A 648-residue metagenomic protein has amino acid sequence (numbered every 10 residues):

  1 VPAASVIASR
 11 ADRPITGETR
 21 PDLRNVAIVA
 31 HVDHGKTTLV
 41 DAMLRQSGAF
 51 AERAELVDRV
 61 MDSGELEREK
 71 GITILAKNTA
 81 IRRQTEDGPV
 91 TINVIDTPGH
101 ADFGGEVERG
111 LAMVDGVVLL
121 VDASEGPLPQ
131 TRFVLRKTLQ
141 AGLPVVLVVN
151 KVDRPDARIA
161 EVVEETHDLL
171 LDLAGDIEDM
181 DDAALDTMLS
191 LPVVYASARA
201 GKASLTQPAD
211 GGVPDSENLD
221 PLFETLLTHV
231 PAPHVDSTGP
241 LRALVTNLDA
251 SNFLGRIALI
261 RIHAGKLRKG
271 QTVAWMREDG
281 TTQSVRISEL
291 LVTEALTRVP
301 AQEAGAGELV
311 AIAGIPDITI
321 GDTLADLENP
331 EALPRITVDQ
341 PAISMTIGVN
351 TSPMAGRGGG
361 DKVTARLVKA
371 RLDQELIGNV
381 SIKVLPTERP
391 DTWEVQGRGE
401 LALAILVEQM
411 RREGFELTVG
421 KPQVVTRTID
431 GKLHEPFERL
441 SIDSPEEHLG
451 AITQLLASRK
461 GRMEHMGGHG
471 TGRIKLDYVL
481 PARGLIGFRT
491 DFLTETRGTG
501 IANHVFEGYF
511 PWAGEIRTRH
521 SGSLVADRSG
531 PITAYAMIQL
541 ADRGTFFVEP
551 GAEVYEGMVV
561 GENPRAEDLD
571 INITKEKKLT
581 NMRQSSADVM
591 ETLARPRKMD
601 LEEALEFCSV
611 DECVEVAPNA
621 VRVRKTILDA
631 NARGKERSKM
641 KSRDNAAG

Functional and structural regions predicted by a protein language model:
V1-T16, R622, L628-G648: Acidic, low-complexity intrinsically disordered tails
P2-V121, E125, E161, E165 (+1 more regions): P-loop NTPase switch module centered on the Walker A-proximal segment
P21-T38, A101, S124-R136, G142-P155 (+10 more regions): Conserved structured catalytic cores and adjacent interaction surfaces of nucleotide-binding/hydrolyzing enzymes
D33, L39, G71, V94-D96 (+18 more regions): Residue-level signature of catalytic and energy-coupling elements of molecular machines, predominantly ATP/GTP-dependent
L56-D58, L173-V193, P233-L244, G280-T293 (+8 more regions): Interdomain boundary/hinge elements
P144, R154-L227: Canonical P-loop GTPase G-domain recognition
R242-M345, A355-G359, K369, T392 (+4 more regions): Conserved nucleotide-binding/hydrolysis modules and their immediate coupling elements across P-loop/ASCE NTPase motors
S352-L376, M590, A594: A short, contiguous, amphipathic alpha-helix enriched in charged residues
